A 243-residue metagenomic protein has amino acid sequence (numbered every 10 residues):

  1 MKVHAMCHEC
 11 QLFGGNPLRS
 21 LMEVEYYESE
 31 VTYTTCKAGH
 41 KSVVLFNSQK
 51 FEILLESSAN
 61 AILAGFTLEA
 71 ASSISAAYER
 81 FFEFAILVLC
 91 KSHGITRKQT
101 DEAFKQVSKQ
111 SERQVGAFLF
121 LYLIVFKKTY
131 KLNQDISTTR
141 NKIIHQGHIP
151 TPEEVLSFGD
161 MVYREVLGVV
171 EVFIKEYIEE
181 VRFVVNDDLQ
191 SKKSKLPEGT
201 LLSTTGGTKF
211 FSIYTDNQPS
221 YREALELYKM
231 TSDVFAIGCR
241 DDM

Functional and structural regions predicted by a protein language model:
M1-N60: N-terminal cysteine/histidine-rich coordination modules
C10-Y27, A76-R80, R97-G116: Charged, low-complexity, helix/coiled-coil-prone segments
Y26, S48, T67, Y130-N133: A generic helix-loop boundary/linker signal
Y27, A61, L68, Q146-I149: Short N-terminal micro-motifs specific to bacterial/archaeal maturation and metal-cluster initiation sites
T34-Q110: Long, charge-rich boundary regions
F82, L87-K142, Q146-I149: Flexible secondary-structure boundary motifs
L123-M243: Charge-enriched, short contiguous segments at helix-coil
